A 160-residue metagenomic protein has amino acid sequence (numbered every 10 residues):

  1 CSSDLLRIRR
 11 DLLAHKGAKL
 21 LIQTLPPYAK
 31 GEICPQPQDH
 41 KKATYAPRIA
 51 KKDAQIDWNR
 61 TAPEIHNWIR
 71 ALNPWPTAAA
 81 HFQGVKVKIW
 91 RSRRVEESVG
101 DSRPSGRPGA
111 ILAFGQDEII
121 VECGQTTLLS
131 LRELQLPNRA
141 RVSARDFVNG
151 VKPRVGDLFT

Functional and structural regions predicted by a protein language model:
S3-V95: Active-site-proximal loop/hinge segments within enzyme catalytic domains
D53, W58-T160: An anion-binding loop in the catalytic cleft
